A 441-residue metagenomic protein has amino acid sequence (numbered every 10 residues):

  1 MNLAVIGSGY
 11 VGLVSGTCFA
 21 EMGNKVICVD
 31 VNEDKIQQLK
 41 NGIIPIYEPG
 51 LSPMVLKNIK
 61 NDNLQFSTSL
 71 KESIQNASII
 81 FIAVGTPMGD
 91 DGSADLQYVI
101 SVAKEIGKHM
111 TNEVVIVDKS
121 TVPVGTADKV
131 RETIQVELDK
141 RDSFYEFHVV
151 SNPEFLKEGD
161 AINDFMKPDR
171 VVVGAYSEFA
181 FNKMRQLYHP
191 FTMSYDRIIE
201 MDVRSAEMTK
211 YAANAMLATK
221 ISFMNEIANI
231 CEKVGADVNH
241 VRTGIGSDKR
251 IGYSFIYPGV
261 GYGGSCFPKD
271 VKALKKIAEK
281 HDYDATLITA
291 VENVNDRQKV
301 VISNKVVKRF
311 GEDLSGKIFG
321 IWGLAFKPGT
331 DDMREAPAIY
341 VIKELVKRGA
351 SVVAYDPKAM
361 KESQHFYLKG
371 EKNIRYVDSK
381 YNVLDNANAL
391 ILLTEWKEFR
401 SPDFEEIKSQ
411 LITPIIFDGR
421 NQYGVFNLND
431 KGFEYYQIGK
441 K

Functional and structural regions predicted by a protein language model:
M1-K441: Structural/interface elements that position substrates and couple domains in central-metabolism enzymes
